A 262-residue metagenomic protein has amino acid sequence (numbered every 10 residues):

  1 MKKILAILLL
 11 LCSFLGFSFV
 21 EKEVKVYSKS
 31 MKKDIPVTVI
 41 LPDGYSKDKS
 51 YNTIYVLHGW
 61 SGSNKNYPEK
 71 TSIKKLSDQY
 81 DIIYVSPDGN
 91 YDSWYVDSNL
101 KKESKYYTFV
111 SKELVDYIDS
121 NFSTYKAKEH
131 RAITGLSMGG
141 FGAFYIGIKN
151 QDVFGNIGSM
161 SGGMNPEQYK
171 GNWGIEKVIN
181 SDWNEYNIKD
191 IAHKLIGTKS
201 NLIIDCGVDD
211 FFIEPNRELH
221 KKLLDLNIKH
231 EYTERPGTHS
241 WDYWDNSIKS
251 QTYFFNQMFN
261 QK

Functional and structural regions predicted by a protein language model:
I4-L15: Sec-dependent N-terminal signal peptides
S18-K262: Non-catalytic cap/lid and distal C-terminal segments of serine-dependent acyl enzymes
